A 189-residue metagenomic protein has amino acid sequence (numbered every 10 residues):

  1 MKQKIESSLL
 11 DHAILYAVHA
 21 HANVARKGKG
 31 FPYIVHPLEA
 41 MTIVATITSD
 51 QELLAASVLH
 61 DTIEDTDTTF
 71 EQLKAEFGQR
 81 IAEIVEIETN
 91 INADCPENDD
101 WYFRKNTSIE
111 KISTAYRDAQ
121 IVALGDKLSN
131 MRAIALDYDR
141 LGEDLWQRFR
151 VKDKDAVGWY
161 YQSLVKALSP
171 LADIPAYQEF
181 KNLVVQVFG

Functional and structural regions predicted by a protein language model:
M1-G189: Active-site helical microenvironments for divalent-metal-assisted chemistry
